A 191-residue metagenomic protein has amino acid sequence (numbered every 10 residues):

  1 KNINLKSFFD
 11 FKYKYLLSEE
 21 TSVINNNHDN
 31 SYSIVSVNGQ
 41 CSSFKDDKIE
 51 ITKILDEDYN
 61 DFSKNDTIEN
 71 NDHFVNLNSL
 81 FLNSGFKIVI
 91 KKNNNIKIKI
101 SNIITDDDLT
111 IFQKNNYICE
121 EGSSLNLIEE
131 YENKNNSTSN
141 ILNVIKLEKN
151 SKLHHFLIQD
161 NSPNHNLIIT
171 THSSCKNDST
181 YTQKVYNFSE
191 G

Functional and structural regions predicted by a protein language model:
K1-N70, F74-N78: Long, low-complexity, mixed-charge
F44-D47, S63-G191: Conserved beta-strand/loop scaffold segments within soluble protein domains that form the structured core and edges
